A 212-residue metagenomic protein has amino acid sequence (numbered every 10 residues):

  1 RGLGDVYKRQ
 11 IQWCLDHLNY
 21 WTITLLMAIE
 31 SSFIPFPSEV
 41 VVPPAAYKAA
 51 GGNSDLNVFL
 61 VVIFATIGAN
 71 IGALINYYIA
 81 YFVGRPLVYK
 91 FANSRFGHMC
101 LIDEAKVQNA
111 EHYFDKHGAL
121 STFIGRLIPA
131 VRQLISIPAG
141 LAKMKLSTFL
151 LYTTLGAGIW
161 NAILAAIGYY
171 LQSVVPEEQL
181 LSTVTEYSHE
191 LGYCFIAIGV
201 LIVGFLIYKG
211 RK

Functional and structural regions predicted by a protein language model:
R1-Y7: Short, small-residue-biased leader/transition segments that mark boundaries at the very start of proteins
Q10-C14: A short amphipathic helical element positioned immediately N-terminal to and/or at the very start of a transmembrane
D16-F64, Q108-Q172, G210: Hydrophobic alpha-helical membrane segments of integral membrane proteins
S54-I102, I167-L171: Membrane helix-loop-helix hairpins that form the core translocation module of multi-pass transporters
T66-N70, G158, F195-I198: Alpha-helical transmembrane spans of integral membrane proteins, capturing the lipid-embedded, hydrophobic core of TM
G72, N76, W160, L164 (+1 more regions): Alpha-helical transmembrane segments of multipass membrane proteins
N93-Q108, L181-R211: Selective transmembrane alpha-helices of multi-pass membrane proteins
P176-E178: Internal transmembrane helix-loop-helix hairpins in multi-pass membrane proteins, together with their boundary/packing
